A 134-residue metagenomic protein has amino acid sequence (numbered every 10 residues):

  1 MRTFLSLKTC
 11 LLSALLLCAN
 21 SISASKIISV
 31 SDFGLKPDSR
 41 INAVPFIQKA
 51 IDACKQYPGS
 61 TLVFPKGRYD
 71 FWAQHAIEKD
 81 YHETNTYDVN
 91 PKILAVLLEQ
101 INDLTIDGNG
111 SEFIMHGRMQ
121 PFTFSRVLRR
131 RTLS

Functional and structural regions predicted by a protein language model:
M1-L11: Bacterial N-terminal signal peptides that target proteins for export
T9-A19: Bacterial N-terminal signal peptides
S23-S25: Boundary at the C-terminal end of the N-terminal hydrophobic targeting segment
V30-V63: Acidic Gly/Asp/Thr-rich repetitive segments characteristic of extracellular carbohydrate-active and adhesion proteins
Q48-Y57, D70-T105, I114-S134: Extracellular beta-strand-rich solenoid/capping regions of secreted or surface-exposed proteins that bind or remodel
L62-V63, T105-D107: Short, conserved beta-strand segments within well-ordered enzyme catalytic domains that often line or immediately flank
K66-G67: Tight coil/turn sites that cap or link beta-strands
